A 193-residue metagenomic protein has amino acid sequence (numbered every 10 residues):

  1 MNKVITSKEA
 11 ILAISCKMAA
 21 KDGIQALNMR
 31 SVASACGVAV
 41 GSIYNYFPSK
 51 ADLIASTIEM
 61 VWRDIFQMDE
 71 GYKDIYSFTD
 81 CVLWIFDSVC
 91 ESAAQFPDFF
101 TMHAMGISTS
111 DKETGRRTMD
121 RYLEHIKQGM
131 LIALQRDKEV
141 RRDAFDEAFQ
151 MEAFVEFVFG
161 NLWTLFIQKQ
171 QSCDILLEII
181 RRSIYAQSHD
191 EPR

Functional and structural regions predicted by a protein language model:
A10, I14-D52, S56: Helix-turn-helix
N28, D98-H103, R142-D146, P192-R193: Short, hydrophobic secondary-structure boundary micro-motifs
F47, H103-D111: Short helix-capping/turn signature of helix-turn-helix
S56, E70-Q95, M151-V155, L177: Hydrophobic alpha-helical connector segments
E59-F66: Short, basic, alpha-helical segments at the C-terminal edge of helix-turn-helix-like DNA-binding modules
T79-M105, T164-Q170, H189: Helical hydrophobic small-molecule/effector-binding pocket
S92-D98, M102, K112-V140, F149-E152: Amphipathic alpha-helical packing segments from all-alpha helical-bundle domains
K127-Q135, R141-Y185, R193: Hydrophobic alpha-helical segments that form the core of small-molecule binding pockets and/or dimer interfaces
